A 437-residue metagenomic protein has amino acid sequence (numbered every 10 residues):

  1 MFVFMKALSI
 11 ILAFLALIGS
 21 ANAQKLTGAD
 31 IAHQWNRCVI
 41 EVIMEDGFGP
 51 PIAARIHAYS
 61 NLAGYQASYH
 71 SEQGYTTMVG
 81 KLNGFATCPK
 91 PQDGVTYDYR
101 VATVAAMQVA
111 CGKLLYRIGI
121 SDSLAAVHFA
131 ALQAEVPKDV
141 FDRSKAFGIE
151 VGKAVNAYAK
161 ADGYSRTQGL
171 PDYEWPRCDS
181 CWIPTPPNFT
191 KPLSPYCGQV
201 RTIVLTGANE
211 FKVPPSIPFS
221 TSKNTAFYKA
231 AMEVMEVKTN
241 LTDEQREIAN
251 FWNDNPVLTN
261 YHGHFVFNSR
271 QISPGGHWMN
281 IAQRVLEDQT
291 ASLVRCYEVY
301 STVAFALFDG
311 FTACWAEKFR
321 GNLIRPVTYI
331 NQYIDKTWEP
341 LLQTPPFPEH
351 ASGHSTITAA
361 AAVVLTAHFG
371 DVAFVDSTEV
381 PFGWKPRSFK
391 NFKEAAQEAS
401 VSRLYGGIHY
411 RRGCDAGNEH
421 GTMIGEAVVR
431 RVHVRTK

Functional and structural regions predicted by a protein language model:
M1-L26: Bacterial Sec-dependent N-terminal signal peptides
G19, Q24-K437: Acidic/polar surface patches and capping/hinge elements
